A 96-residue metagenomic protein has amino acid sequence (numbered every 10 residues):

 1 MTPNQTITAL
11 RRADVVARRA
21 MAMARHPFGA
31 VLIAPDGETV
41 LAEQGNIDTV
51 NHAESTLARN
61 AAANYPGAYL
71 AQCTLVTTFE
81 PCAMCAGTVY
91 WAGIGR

Functional and structural regions predicted by a protein language model:
M1-R96: Zinc-dependent deaminase catalytic domain
